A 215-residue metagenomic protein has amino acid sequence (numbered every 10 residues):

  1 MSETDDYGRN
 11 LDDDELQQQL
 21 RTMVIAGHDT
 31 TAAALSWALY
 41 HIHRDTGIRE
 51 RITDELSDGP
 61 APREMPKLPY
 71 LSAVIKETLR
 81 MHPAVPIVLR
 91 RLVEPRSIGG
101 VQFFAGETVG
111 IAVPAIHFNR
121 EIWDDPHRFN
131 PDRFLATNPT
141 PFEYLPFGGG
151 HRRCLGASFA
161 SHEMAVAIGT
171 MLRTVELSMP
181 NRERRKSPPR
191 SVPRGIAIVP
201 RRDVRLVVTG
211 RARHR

Functional and structural regions predicted by a protein language model:
M1-A34, R49, L68: Conserved cytochrome P450 catalytic core segment spanning the I/J/K helices
T30-H43, A167: Short, small-residue alpha-helix embedded
T46-I48, F159-I196: Cytochrome P450 heme-binding "Cys pocket" and the immediately downstream C-terminal segment
A61-G99: Conserved cytochrome P450 K-helix E-x-x-R motif and the immediately C-terminal K′/meander segment
A73-R80, I87, V199-R215: C-terminal domain-closing interface element
I111-T137: Conserved cytochrome P450 K-helix/beta-meander segment immediately N-terminal to the heme-binding cysteine loop
